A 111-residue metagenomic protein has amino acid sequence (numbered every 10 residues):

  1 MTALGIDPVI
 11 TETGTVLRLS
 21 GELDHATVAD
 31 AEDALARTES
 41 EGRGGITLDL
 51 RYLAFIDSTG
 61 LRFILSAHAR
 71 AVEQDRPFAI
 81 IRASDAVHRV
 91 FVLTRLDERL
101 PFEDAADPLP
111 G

Functional and structural regions predicted by a protein language model:
M1-F55, L65-G111: STAS-like cytosolic regulatory interaction modules
